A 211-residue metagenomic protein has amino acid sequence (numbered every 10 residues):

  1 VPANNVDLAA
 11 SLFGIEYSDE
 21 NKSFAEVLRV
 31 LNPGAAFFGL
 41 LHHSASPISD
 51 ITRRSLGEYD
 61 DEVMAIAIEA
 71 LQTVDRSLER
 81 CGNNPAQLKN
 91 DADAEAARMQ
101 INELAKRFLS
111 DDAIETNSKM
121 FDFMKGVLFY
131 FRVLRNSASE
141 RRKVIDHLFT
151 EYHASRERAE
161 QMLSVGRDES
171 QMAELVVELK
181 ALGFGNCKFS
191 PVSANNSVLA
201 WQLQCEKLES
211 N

Functional and structural regions predicted by a protein language model:
V1-A9: A short acidic, Gly/Pro-enriched loop at the edge of an enzyme's catalytic core that lines a small-molecule cofactor
F13-G14, K22: Short catalytic micro-motifs in class I SAM-dependent methyltransferases
K22-A36: A short glycine-rich, Lys/Arg-flanked "PGG" loop and its adjoining helix->strand segment in the class I
G34-S46: Conserved beta-strand signature within the Rossmann-like core of class I S-adenosyl-L-methionine
S44-E69: A catalytic-pocket lid/entrance helix-loop region that shapes and gates access to the active site across common
I68-C187: Substrate-binding/catalytic lobe of Class I Rossmann-like enzymes that use SAM or dcSAM, i.e., the mid-to-C-terminal
L182-N211: Core SAM-dependent methyltransferase catalytic element
